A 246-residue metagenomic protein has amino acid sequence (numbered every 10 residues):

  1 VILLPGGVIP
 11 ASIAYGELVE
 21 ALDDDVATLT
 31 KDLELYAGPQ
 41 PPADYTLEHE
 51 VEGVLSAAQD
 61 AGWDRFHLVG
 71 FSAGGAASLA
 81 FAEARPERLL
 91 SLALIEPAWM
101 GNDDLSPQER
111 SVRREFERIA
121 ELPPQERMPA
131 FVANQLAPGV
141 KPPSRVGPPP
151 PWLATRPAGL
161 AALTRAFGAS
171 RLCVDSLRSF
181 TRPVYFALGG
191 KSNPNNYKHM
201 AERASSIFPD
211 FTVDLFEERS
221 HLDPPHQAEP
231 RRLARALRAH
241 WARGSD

Functional and structural regions predicted by a protein language model:
V1-Q40: Conserved HGGG/HGGXW glycine-rich cap/lid loop of the alpha/beta-hydrolase fold
L29-H67: Active-site loop/oxyanion-hole signature of alpha/beta-hydrolase fold enzymes
L68-G70, I95: Short beta-strand immediately N-terminal to the catalytic nucleophile in serine-hydrolase-like folds
G70-G74, S78: Gly/Ala-rich beta-loop-alpha elbow adjacent to hydrolase catalytic centers
E83, L89-A120: Flexible "cap/lid" loop of the alpha/beta hydrolase fold
L122-T164: Conserved alpha/beta-hydrolase catalytic His-Asp/Glu region
T155-I207, T212-E218: Conserved serine/cysteine hydrolase catalytic core
L215-P230: Catalytic histidine-centered segment of alpha/beta-hydrolase-like enzymes
